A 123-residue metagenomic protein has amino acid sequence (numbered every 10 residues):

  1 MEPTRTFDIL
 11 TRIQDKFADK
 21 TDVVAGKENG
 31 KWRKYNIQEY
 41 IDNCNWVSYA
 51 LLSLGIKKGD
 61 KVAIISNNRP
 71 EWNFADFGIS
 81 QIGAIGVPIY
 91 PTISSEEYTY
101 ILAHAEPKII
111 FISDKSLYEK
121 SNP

Functional and structural regions predicted by a protein language model:
M1-E2, R33: Acyl-group handling in specialized metabolite and lipid biosynthesis
E2-V24, D42: A short N-terminal helical cap/helix-turn-helix that marks the beginning of AMP-binding/adenylate-forming
P3, I65, F111: Active-site-adjacent beta-strand anchor residues
Q14-F17, I79, L102: A generic structural signal for well-ordered alpha-helical segments
K16-K34, S113-K120: Short, charged helix-to-loop "capping" segments that act as catalytic/coupling loops
V23-F77, S94-T99, A103: Conserved AMP-binding/adenylate-forming core of the ANL superfamily
Q81-P123: Structural core segment of the AMP-binding/adenylate-forming
